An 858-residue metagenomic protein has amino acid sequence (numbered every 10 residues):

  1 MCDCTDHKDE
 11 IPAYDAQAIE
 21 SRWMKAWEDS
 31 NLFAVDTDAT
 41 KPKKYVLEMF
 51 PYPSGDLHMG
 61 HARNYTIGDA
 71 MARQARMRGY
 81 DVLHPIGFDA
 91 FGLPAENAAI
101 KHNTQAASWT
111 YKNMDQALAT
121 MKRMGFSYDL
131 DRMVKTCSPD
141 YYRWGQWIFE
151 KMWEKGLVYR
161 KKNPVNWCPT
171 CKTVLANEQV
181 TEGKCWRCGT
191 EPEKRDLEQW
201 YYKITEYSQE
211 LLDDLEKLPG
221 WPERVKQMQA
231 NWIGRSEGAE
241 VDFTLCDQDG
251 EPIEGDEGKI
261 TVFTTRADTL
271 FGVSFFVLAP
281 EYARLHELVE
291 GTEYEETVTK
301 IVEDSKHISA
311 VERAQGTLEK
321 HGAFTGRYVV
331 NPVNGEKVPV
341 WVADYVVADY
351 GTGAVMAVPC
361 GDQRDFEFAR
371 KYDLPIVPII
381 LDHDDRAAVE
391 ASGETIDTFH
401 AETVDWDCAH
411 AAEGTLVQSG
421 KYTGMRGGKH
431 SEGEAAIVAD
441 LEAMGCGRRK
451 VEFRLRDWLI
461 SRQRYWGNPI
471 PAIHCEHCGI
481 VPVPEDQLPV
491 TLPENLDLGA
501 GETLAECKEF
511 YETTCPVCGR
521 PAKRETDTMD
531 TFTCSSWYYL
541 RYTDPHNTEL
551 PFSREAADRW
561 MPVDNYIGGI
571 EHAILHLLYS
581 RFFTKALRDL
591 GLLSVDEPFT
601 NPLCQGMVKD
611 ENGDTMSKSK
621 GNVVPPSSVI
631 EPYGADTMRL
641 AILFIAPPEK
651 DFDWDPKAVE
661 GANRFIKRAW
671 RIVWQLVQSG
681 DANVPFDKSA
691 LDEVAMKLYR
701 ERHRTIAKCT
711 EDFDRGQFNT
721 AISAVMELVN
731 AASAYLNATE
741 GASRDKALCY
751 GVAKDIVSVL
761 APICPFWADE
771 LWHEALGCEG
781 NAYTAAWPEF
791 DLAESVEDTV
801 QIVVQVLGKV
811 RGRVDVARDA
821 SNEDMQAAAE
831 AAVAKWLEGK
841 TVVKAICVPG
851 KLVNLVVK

Functional and structural regions predicted by a protein language model:
M1-K41, A279, G291-T292, P375-R386 (+6 more regions): Basic, alpha-helical terminal appendages of large translation-related enzymes
C2-T5, A13, S21-R22, A26-S30 (+9 more regions): Residue patterns forming the tRNA-binding/recognition surfaces of aminoacyl-tRNA synthetases and related DALR
D6-L47, R76-P85, S108-Q116, G220 (+2 more regions): Conserved oxyanion/phosphate-binding beta-strand-loop segments in alpha/beta enzyme cores
V35-A106, V134-I148, T264-T265, P332-F368 (+1 more regions): N-terminal catalytic cores of NTP/NDP-binding nucleotidyl/phosphoryl-transfer enzymes
G68, D81, Y282-H383, A388 (+2 more regions): Catalytic alpha/beta core of large soluble enzyme barrels
D89, E154-C168, R235, R448-C478 (+5 more regions): Helix-rich, typically C-terminal accessory recognition domains appended to large enzymatic cores
I204-R235, A279, A283-A323, D486-T514 (+1 more regions): Amphipathic alpha-helical
R327-V333, K337-Y350, E512-K650: Alpha-helical recognition segments enriched in aromatics with Gly/Pro capping that present substrate-recognition
